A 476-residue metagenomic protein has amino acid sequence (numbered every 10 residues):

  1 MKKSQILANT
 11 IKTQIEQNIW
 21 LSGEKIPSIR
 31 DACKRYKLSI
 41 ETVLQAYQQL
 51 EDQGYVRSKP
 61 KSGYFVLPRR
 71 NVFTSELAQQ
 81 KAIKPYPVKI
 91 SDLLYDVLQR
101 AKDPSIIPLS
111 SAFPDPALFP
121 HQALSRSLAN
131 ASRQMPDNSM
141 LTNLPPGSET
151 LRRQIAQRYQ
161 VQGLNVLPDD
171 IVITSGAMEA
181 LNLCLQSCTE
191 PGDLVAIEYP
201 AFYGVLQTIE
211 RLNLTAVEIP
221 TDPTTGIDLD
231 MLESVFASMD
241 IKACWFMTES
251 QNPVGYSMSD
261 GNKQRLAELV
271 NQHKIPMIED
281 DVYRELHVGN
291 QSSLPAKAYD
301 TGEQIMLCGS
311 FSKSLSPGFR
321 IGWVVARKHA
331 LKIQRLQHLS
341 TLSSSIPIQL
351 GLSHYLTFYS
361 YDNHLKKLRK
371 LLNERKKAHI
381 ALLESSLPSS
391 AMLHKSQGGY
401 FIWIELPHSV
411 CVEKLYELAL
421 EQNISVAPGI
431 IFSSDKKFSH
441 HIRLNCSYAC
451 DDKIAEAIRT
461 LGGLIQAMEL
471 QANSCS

Functional and structural regions predicted by a protein language model:
M1-A129, Q334, H338-S345, A378 (+8 more regions): N-terminal basic, amphipathic alpha-helical segments
A8, K12, N182, Q186 (+5 more regions): Amphipathic, non-transmembrane alpha-helical secondary structure
I83-G176, L183, T357, S425: N-terminal small-domain helix-loop-helix segment of the aminotransferase-like
N138-H273, I278, E285-L286, Q291-D300 (+2 more regions): Conserved core of the PLP fold type I
T301-K370: Conserved core segment of the aminotransferase class I/II
K370-I380, A391-E405: Conserved glycine-rich beta-strand-loop-beta hairpin in the small C-terminal domain of fold type I
F432-K436: AMP-binding (ANL) adenylation modules
